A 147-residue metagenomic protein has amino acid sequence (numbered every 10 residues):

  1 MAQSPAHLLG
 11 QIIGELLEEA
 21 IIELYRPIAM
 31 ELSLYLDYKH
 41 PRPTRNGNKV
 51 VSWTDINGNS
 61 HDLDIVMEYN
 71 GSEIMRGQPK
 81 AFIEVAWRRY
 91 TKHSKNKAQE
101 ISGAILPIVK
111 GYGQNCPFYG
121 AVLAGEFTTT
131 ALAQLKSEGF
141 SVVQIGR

Functional and structural regions predicted by a protein language model:
M1-R42: Interdomain/boundary linker segments immediately adjacent to catalytic/signaling cores
D37-R76: Active-site metal-binding core of divalent-cation-utilizing nuclease and nuclease-like domains
V51-I56, Y69-E73, I108-K110, A121-L132: Catalytic micro-motifs at enzyme active sites that drive phosphoryl/nucleotidyl and oxygen chemistry
I65-M67, K80-R89, I101: Conserved catalytic cores of phosphodiester-cleaving nucleases, focusing on short active-site segments
M75-G77, R89-E100, T130: Active-site-adjacent loop/helix micro-motif of nuclease/hydrolase catalytic cores
K80, N96-S102, Q134-E138: "Short basic amphipathic alpha-helical interaction patches in structured regions
S102-G113: Short, basic/hydrophobic alpha-helical segments
P117-R147: Domain-level recognition of nuclease-like catalytic cores that cleave nucleotide substrates
